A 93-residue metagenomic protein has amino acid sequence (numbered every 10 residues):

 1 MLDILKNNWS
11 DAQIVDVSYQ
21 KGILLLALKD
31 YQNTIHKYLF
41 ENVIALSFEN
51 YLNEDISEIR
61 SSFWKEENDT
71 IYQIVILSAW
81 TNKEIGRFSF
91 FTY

Functional and structural regions predicted by a protein language model:
M1-Y93: Surface-exposed, interaction-prone regions used to assemble/regulate multi-protein complexes
